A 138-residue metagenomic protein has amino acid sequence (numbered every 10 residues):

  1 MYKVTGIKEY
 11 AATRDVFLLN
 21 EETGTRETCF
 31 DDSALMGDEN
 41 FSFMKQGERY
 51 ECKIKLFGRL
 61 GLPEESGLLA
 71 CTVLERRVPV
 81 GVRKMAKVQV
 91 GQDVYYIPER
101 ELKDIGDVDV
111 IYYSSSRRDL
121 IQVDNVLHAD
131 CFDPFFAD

Functional and structural regions predicted by a protein language model:
M1-A12, P63-Q92, V110-S115, A137-D138: Structural detector for short beta-strands of small beta-barrel domains
T5, L19, K55, Q89-G91 (+1 more regions): A structural detector for beta-sheet-dominated domains
Y10-T13, L60-L62, K103, A129: A generic structural micro-environment signature that highlights single residues at secondary-structure boundaries
R14, R26, R49, R59 (+5 more regions): Arginine residue identity/basic-tract feature
D15-L68: Acidic (E/D-rich), amphipathic helical modules within compact regulatory domains
G24-F43, Q89-V123, H128-D133, A137-D138: Beta-strand/loop nucleic-acid-binding surfaces
M44, C52-I54, V73, A86 (+1 more regions): A compositionally biased, intrinsically disordered/low-complexity signal enriched for hydrophobic/aromatic residues
